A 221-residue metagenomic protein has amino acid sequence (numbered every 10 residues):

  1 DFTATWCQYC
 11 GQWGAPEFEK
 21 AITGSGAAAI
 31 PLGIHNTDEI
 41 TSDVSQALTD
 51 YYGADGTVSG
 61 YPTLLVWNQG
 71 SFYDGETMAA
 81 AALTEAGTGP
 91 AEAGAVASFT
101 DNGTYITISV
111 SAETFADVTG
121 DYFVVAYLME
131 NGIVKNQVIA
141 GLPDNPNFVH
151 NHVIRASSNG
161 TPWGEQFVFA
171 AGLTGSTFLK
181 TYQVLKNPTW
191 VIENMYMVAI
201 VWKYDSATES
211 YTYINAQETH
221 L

Functional and structural regions predicted by a protein language model:
D1-I34: Local sequence-structure signature of Cys/Sec-based thiol-disulfide redox active-site neighborhoods
A27-L221: Short, conserved sequence motifs used for protein processing/export or organelle targeting and for catalysis
